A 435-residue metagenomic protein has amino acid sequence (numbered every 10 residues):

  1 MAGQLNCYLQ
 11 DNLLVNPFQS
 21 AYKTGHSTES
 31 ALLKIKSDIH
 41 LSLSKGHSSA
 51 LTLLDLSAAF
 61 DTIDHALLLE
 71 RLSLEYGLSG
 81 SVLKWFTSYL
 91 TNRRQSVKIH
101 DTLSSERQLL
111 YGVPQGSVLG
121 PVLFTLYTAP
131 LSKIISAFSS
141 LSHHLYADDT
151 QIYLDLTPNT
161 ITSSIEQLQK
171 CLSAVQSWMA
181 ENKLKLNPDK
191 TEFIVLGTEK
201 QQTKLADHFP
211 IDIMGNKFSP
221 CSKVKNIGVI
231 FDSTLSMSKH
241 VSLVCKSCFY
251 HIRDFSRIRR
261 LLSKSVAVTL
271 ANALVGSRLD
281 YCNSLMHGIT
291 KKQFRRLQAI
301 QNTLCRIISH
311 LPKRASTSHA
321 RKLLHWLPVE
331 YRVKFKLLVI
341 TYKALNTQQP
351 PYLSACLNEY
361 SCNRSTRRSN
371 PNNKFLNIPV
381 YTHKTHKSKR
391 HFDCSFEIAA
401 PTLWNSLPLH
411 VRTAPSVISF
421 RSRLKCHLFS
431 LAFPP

Functional and structural regions predicted by a protein language model:
G3-P435: Hydrophobic/basic alpha-helical segments
